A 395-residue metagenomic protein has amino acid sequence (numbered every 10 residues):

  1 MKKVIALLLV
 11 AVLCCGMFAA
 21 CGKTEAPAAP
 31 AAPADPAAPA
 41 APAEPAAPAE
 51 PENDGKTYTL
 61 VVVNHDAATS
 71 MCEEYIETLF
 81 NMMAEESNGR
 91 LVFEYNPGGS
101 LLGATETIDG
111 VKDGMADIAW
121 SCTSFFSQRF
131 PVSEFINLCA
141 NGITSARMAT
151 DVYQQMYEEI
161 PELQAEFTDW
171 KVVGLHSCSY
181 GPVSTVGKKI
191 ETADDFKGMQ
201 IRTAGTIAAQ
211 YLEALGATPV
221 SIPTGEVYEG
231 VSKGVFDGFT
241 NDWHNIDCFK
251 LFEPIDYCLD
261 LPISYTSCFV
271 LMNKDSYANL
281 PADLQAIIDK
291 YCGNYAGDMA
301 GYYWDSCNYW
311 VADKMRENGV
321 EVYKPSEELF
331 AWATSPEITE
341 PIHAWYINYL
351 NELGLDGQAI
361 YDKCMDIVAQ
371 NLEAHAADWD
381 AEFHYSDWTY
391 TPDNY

Functional and structural regions predicted by a protein language model:
M1-L9: Positively charged n-region of N-terminal signal peptides that target proteins for export
L9, L13-M17: Hydrophobic core
F18-A29: Bacterial lipoprotein signal-peptidase II cleavage site
K23-T24, A47-M148, A165-E166, V172-Y395: N-terminal secretory/targeting leader peptides
A28-A49: Post-signal peptide N-terminal segment of mature Sec-exported envelope proteins
T144-E162: A gly/proline- and charged-residue-enriched helix-loop-helix capping module
